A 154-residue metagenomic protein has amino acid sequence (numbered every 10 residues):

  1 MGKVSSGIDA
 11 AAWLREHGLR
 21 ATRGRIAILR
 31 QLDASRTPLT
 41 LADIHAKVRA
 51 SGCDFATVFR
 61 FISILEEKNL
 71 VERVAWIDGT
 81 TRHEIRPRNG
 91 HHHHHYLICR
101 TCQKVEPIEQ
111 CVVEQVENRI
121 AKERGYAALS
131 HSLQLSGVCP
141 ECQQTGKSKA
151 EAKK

Functional and structural regions predicted by a protein language model:
M1-S5, K154: Short, intrinsically disordered or compositionally biased N-terminal tails of bacterial proteins
S5-G18: Short, Lys/Arg-enriched N-terminal segment that forms or immediately precedes the first helix of a structured domain
A21-R23, A34-T40: Short capping segments at the starts of secondary-structure elements
I26-Q31: Pre-recognition alpha-helix immediately N-terminal to the DNA-recognition helix within helix-turn-helix or winged-helix
D43-R49: A short acidic, leucine-rich amphipathic alpha-helix
V58-L70: Basic amphipathic alpha-helical segments that dock to polyanions
K68-K154: Non-DNA-binding regulatory cores of transcription-related proteins, predominantly C-terminal effector-binding
